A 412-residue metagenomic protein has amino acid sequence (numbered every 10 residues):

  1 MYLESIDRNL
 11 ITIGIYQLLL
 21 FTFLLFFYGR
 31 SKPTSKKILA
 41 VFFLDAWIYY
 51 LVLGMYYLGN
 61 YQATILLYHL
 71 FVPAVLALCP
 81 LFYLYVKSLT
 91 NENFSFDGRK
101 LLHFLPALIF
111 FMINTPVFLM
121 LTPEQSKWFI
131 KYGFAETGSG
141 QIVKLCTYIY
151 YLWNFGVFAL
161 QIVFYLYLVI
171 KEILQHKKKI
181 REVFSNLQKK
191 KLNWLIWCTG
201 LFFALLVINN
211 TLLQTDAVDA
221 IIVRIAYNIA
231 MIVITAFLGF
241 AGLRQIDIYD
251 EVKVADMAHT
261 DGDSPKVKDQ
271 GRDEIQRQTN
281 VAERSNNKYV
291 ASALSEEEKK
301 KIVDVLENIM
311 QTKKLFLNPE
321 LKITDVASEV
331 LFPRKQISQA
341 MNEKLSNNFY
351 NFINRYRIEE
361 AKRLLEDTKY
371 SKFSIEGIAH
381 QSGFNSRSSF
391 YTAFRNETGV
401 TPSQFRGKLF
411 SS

Functional and structural regions predicted by a protein language model:
M1-L18, F155-A159: Hydrophobic transmembrane alpha-helical segments in integral membrane proteins
I15-F26, W47-Y50, L76-S88: Central hydrophobic cores of alpha-helical transmembrane segments in multi-pass inner-membrane proteins across all
R30-Y49, H103, Y148-L212, Y227-A230 (+1 more regions): Alpha-helical transmembrane segments of multi-pass integral membrane proteins
S31, I48-F71, L212-I221: Helix-loop junctions on the outward
A63-L67, A135-N154, A220: Membrane-interface segments at the starts/ends of alpha-helical transmembrane spans
N91-M120, K127-A135, N186-T199: The cytoplasmic-loop to transmembrane-helix boundary for the fourth helix
L168-K178, A236-M257: Juxtamembrane or sensor-core-proximal signal-transducing alpha helices that couple sensory domains to cytosolic
L243-G377, Q381, A393-N396, S403-S412: Membrane-proximal linker segments that couple transmembrane helices to downstream signaling/catalytic modules
